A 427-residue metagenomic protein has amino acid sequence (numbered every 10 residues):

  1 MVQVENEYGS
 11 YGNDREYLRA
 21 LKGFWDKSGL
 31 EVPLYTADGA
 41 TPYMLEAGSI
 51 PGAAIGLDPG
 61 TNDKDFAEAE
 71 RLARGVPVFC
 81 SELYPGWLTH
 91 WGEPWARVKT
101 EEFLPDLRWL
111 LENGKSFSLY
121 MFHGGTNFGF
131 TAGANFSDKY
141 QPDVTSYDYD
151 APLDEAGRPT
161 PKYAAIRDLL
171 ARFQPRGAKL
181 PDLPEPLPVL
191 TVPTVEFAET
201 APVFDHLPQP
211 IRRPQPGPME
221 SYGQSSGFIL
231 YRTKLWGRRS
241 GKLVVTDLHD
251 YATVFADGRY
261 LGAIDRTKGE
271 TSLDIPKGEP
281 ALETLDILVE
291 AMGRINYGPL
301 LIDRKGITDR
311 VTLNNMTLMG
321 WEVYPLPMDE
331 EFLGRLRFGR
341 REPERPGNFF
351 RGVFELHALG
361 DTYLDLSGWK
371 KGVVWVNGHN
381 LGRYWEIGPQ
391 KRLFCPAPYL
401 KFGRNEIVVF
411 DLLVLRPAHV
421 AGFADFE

Functional and structural regions predicted by a protein language model:
M1-L119: Substrate-binding/catalytic cleft of secreted carbohydrate-active enzymes, primarily glycoside hydrolases
M1-N13, R172, R176, P343 (+2 more regions): Mature extracytoplasmic enzyme cores
Q3, D14-L18, K22, L30-E31 (+5 more regions): Carbohydrate-binding surfaces of carbohydrate-active enzymes
L169, S272-T284, F349-F350, E355-H357 (+1 more regions): Short, surface-exposed tryptophan/glycine-enriched loops that mediate extracellular molecular recognition
S225-K234, E344-H357, L393: Short beta-strands within extracellular/lumenal beta-sheet-rich domains
G241-F255, F354-N377, Y384-W385, I407-F410: Aromatic-lined ligand-binding clefts that engage carbohydrates, nucleic acids, or primary amines
I264-E270, G382-L393: Aromatic-rich membrane-interfacial microdomains
A291-M292, L300, K370-E386, K401-E427: C-terminal functional regions that serve as terminal interaction/effector modules
